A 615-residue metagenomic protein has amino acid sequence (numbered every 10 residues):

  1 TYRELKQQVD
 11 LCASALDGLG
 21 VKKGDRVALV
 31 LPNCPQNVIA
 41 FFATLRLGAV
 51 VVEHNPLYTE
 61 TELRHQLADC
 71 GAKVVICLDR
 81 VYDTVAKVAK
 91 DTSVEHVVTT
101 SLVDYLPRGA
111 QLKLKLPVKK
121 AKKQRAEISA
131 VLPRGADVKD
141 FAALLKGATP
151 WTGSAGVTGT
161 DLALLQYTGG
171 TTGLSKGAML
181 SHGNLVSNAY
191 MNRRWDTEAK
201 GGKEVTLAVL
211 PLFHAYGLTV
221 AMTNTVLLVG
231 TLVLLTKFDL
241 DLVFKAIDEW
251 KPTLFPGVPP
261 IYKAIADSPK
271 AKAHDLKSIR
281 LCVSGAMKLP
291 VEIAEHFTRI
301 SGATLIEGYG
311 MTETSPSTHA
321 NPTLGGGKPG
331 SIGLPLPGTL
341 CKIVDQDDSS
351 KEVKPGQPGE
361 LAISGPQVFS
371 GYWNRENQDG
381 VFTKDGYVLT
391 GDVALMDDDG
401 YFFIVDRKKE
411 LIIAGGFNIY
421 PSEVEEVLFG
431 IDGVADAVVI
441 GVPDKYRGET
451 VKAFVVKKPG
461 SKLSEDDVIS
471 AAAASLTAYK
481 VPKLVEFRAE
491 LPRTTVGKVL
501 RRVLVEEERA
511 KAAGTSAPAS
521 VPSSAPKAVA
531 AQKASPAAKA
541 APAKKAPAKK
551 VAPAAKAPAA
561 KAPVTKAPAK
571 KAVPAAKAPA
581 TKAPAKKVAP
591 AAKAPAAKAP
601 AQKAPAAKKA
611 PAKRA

Functional and structural regions predicted by a protein language model:
T1-C34, V38-F42, T59-R64: Conserved AMP-binding/adenylate-forming core of the ANL superfamily
L16-V21, A148-T160, L165-A208, L228-L232 (+1 more regions): Conserved adenylate-forming
G18-L19, R46-A143, P459-S461: Structural core segment of the AMP-binding/adenylate-forming
A28-V30, N37, F41, L45-L78 (+4 more regions): Short beta-strand->loop structural element characteristic of the AMP-binding/adenylate-forming
P32, V74-K87, T100-R108, L210 (+4 more regions): Adenylate-forming
Y58, V75, G365, S370-G371 (+4 more regions): AMP-binding/adenylate-forming catalytic core of the ANL superfamily
V186-V205, F213-L254, S268: Conserved AMP-binding/adenylation subdomain of ANL enzymes
E204, G230, L281-C282, L289-I306 (+4 more regions): Conserved AMP-binding/adenylate-forming
